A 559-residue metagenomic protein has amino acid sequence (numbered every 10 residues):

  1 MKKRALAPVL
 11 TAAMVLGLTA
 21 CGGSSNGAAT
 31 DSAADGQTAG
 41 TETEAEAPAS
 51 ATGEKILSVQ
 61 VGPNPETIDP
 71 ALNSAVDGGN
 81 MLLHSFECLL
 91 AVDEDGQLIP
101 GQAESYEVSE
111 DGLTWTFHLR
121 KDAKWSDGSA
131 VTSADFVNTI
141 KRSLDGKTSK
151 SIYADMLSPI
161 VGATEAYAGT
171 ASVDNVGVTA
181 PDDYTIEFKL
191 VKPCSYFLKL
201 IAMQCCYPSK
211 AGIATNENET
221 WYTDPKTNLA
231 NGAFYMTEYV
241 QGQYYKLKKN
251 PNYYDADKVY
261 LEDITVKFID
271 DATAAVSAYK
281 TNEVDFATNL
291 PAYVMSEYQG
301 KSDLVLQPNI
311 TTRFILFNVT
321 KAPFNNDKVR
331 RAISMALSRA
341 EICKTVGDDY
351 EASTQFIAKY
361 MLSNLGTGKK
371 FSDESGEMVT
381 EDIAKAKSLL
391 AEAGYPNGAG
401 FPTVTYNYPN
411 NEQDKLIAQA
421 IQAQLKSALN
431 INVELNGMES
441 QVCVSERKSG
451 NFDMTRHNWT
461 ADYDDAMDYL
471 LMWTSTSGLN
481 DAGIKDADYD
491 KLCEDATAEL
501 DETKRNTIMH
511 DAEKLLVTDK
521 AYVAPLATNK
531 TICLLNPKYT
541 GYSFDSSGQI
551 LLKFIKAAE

Functional and structural regions predicted by a protein language model:
Q60-E110, L229-A230: N-terminal lobe/hinge region of extracytoplasmic solute-binding protein
E94-Q97, D183, L190-V259, D263: Gly/Pro-rich hinge or "lid" segments in bacterial periplasmic/extracellular proteins
T132-T139, D183-K189, G232-A233, L261-D263 (+3 more regions): Alpha-helical secondary-structure segments
I152-A211: Surface-exposed binding/hinge segments that line and control ligand-binding clefts or catalytic entry sites
E219, N252-S296: Ligand-site clamp/hinge motif
Q241, I383, K387, A391-A461 (+1 more regions): Ligand/substrate-recognition segments at binding pockets and active sites
A336-L365, Q413-Q422, R447-E559: Detector for C-terminal structural segments
E351-E392, N411-L416: Structural transition elements
